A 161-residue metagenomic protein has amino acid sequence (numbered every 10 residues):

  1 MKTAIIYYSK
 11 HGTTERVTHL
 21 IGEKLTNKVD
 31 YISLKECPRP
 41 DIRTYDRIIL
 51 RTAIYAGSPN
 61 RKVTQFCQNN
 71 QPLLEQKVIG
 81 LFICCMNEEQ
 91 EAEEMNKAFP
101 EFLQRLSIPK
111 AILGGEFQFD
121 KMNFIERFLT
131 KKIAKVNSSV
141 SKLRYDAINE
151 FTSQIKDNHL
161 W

Functional and structural regions predicted by a protein language model:
K2-T26: N-terminal beta1-alpha1 ligand-phosphate binding loop
K24-K28, A56-W161: FMN-binding flavodoxin-like domain, especially the glycine-rich phosphate-binding loop
N27-P38: A short beta-strand-loop structural module common to alpha/beta enzyme folds
T52: Cofactor-cradling patches in redox/metallo enzymes
